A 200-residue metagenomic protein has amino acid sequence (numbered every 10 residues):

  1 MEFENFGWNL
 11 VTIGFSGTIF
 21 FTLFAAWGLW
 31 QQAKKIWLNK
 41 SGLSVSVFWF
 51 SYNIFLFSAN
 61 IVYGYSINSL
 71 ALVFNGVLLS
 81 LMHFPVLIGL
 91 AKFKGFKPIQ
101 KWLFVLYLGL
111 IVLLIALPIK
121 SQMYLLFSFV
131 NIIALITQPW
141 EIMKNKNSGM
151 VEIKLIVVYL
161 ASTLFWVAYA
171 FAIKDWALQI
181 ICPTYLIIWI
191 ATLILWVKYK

Functional and structural regions predicted by a protein language model:
M1-K200: Alpha-helical membrane-protein topology signature
